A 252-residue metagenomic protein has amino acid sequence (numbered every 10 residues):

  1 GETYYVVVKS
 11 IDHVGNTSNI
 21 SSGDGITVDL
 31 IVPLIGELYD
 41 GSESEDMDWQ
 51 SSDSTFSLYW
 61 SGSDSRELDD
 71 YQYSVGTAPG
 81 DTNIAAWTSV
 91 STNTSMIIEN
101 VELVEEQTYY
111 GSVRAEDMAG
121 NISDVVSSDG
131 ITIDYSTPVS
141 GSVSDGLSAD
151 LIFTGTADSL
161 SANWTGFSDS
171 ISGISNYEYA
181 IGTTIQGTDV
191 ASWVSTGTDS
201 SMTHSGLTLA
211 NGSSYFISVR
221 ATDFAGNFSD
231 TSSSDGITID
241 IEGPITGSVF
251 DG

Functional and structural regions predicted by a protein language model:
G1, Q72-V104, E178-A210: Recognizes extended acidic, P/S/T-rich segments that occur within or adjacent to Ig-like beta-sandwich modules
D12, G23-E43, G76, D117 (+6 more regions): Flexible, low-complexity linkers/stalks enriched in Thr/Pro that connect modular domains
N16-N19, N93, N121, N163 (+2 more regions): N-linked glycosylation sites
E45-D53, D150-A157: Short, solvent-exposed loop/linker segments at the N-terminal edge of repeated beta-sheet extracellular domains
S54-L58, D158-A162: Structural beta-strand segments of beta-rich domains
Y59-S65, N163-I171: Acidic, Ser/Thr
E67-Y71, G173-Y177: Solvent-exposed loop segments of extracellular immunoglobulin-like
